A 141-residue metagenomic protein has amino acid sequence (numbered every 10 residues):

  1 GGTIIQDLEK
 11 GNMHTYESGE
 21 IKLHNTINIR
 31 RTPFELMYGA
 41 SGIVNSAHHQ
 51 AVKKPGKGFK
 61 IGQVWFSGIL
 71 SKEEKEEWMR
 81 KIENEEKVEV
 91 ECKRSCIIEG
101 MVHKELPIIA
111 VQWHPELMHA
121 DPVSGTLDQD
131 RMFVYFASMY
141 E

Functional and structural regions predicted by a protein language model:
G2-I5: Post-Walker A helix-loop "phosphate-sensing" segment adjacent to the P-loop in P-loop NTPases
D7-E141: Amide-donor transfer/coupling interface in amidating biosynthetic enzymes
